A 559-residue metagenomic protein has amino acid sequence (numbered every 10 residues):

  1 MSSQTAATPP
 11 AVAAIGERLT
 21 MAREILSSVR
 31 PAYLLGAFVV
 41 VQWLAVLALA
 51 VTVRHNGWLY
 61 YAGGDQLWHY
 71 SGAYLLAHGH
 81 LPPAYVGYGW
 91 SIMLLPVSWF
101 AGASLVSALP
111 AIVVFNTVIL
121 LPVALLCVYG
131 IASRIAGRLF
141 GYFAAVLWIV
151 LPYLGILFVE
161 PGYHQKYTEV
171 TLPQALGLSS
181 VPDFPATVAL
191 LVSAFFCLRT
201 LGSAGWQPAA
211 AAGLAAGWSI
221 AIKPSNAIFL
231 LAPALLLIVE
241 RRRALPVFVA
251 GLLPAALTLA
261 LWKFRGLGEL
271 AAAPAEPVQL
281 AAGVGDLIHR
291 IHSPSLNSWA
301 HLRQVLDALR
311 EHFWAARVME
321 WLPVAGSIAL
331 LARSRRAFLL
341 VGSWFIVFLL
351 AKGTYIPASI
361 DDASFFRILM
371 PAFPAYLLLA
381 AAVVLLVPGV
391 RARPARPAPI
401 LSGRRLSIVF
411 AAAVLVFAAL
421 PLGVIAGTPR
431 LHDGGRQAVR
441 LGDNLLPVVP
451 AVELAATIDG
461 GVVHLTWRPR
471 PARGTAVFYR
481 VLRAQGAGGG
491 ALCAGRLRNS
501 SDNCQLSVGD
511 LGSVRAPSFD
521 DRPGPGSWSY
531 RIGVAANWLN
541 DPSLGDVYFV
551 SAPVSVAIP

Functional and structural regions predicted by a protein language model:
M1-V51, L126, S133, A250 (+1 more regions): Start-transfer (signal-anchor) and selected internal transmembrane alpha helices of multi-pass inner/ER membrane
A7, A14, R18-I25, A216 (+2 more regions): Perimembrane helix-loop-helix junctions
A32, A111-L139, F143, V150-G155 (+3 more regions): Transmembrane-helix motifs of polytopic, lipid-linked glycan transferases
A37-W43, A216, L253, R333-I356: Transmembrane alpha-helix segments characteristic of polytopic inner-membrane glycan-assembly/cell-envelope
L49, R243-A325, V341-G342, F417-L431: Membrane-lumen/periplasm interface segments of specific transmembrane helices in polyprenyl phosphate-linked
L49-Y70, L81-V97, A103-A108, E269-P274 (+1 more regions): Extracytoplasmic catalytic/substrate-binding loops of multi-pass membrane glycan-assembly enzymes
L76, P185-A209: Membrane-interface transmembrane helices that cradle and orient dolichyl/undecaprenyl
L126-V128, R310-I346, V383: Hydrophobic, aromatic-rich transmembrane alpha-helices and their immediate juxtamembrane boundary segments
